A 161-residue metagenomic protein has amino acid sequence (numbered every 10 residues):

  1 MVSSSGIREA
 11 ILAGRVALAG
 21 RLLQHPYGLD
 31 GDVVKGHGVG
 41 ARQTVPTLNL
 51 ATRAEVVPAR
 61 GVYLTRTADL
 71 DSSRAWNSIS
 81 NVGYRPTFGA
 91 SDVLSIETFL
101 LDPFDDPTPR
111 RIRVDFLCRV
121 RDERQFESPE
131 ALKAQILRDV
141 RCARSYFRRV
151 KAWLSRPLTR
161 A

Functional and structural regions predicted by a protein language model:
M1-L48: Anionic-ligand-binding alpha/beta catalytic cores of soluble enzymes and soluble regulatory domains that recognize
G36-A161: Phosphate/ribose-recognition catalytic cores of enzymes acting on nucleotide-derived substrates
